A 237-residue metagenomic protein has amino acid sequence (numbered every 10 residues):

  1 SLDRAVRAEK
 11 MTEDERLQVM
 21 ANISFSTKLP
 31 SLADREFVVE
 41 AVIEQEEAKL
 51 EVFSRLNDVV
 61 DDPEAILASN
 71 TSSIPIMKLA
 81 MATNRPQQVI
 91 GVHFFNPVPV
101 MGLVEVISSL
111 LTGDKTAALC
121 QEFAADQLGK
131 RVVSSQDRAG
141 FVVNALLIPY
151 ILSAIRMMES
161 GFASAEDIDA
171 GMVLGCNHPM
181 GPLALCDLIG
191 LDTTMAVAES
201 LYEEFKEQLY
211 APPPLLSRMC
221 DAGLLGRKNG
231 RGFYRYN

Functional and structural regions predicted by a protein language model:
S1, G102-L103, Y150-M157, G181 (+1 more regions): A general alpha-helix detector
S1, L56, L79-A80: Hydrophobic packing residues within well-ordered alpha-helices of enzyme cores
S1-L17, S108-G113, V132, A139-L147: Rossmann-like dinucleotide-binding cores of NAD(P)H-dependent redox enzymes
V6-L67, I74: Rossmann-like NAD(P)-binding element
R35, K49, P99-L103, Y150-I151: N-terminal alpha-helical segment
A65-Q136, N144-A145: Rossmann-fold dinucleotide-binding core
A118, A125-D137, E159-S160, A165-N237: NAD(P)-dependent Rossmann-like dehydrogenase/reductase catalytic/cofactor-binding core
